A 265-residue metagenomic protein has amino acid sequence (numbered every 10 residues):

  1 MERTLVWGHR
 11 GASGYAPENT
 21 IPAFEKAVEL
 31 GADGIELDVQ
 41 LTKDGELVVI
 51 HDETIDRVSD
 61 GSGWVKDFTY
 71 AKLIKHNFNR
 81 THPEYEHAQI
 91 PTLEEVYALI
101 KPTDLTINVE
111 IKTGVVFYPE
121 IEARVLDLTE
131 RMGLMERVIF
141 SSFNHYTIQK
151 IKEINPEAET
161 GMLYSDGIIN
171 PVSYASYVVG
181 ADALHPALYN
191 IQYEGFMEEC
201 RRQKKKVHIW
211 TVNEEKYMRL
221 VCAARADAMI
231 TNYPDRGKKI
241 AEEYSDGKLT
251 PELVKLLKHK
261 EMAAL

Functional and structural regions predicted by a protein language model:
M1-L265: Phosphate-group recognition and catalysis centered on beta-loop-alpha active-site segments
